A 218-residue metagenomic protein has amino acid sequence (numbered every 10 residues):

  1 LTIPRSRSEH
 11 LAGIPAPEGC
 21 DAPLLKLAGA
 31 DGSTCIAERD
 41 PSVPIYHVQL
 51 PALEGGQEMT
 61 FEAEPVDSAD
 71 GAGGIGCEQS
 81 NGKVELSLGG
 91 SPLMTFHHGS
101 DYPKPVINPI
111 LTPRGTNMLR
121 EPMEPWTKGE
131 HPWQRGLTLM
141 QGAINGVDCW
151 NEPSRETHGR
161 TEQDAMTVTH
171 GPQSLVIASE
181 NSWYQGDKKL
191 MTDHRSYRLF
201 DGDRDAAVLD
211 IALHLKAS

Functional and structural regions predicted by a protein language model:
L1, L86, G90, L209-A217: Short, well-ordered beta-strand segments enriched in hydrophobic/aromatic residues
L1-G74, F96-Q173, I177-E180: Alpha-mannosidase-like glycoside hydrolase catalytic domains involved in N-glycan trimming, generalizing to other
G29, S87-L88, T112, Q185: Acidic surface patches and DE-rich sequence motifs
A30-G32, S91, K188: Glycine-centered tight beta-turn/hairpin loop motif at sheet-sheet or coil-to-beta transitions
H47, T95, T192-S196: Well-ordered beta-strand positions in beta-sheet-rich domains
C77-S80, T169-G171, L175-S218: Acidic, contiguous internal or C-terminal segments within carbohydrate-active enzymes that form a structured patch used
Q79-K83, L88-L93, H98-V106: Active-site-adjacent structural elements in enzyme catalytic domains
